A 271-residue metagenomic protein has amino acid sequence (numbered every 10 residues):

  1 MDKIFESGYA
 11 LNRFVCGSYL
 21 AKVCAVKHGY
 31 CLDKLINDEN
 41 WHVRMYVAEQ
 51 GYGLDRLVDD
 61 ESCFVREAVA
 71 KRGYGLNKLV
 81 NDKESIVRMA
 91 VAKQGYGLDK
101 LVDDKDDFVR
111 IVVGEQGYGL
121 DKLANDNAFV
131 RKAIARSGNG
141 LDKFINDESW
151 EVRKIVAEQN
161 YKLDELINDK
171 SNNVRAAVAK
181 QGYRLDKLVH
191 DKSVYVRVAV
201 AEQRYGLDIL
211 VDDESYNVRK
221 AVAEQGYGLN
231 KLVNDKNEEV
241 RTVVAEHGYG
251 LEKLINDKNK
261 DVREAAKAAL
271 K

Functional and structural regions predicted by a protein language model:
M1-K271: Alpha-helical scaffold segments
